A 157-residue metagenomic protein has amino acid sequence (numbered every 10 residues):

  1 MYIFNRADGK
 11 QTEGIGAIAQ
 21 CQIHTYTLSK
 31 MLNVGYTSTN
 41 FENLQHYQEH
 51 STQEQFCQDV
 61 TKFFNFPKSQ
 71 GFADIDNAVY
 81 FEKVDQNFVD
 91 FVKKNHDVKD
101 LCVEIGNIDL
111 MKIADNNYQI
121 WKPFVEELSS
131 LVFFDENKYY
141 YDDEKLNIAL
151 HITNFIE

Functional and structural regions predicted by a protein language model:
Y2-E157: Secretory-pathway glycan-assembly enzymes, especially type II membrane glycosyltransferases that use nucleotide-sugar
